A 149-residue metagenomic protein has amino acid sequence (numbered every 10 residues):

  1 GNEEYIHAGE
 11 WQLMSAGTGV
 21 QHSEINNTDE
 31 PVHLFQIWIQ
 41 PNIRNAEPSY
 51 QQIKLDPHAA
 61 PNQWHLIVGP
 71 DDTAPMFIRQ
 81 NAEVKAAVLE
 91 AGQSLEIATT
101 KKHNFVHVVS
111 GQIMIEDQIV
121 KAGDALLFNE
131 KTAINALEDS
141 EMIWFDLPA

Functional and structural regions predicted by a protein language model:
G1-A149: Jelly-roll (double-stranded beta-helix
